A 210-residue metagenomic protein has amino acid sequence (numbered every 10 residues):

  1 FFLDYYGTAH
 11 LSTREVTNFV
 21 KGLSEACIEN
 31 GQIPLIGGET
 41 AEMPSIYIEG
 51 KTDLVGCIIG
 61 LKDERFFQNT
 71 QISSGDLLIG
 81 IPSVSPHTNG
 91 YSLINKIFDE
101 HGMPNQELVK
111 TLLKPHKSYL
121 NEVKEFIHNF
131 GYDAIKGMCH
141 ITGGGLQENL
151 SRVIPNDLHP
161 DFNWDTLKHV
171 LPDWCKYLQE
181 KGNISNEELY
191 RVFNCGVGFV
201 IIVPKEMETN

Functional and structural regions predicted by a protein language model:
F1-S92: Glycine-rich anion-binding loops of enzyme active sites
R14-I36, Y47-L54, H101-L113, K117-N210: Glycine-/charge-enriched secondary-structure boundary and capping motifs
A41-E42, E64, I94, Q147-N149 (+1 more regions): Short, electropositive, low-hydrophobicity segments enriched in small/polar residues
Y91-G102: Short, compositionally biased
